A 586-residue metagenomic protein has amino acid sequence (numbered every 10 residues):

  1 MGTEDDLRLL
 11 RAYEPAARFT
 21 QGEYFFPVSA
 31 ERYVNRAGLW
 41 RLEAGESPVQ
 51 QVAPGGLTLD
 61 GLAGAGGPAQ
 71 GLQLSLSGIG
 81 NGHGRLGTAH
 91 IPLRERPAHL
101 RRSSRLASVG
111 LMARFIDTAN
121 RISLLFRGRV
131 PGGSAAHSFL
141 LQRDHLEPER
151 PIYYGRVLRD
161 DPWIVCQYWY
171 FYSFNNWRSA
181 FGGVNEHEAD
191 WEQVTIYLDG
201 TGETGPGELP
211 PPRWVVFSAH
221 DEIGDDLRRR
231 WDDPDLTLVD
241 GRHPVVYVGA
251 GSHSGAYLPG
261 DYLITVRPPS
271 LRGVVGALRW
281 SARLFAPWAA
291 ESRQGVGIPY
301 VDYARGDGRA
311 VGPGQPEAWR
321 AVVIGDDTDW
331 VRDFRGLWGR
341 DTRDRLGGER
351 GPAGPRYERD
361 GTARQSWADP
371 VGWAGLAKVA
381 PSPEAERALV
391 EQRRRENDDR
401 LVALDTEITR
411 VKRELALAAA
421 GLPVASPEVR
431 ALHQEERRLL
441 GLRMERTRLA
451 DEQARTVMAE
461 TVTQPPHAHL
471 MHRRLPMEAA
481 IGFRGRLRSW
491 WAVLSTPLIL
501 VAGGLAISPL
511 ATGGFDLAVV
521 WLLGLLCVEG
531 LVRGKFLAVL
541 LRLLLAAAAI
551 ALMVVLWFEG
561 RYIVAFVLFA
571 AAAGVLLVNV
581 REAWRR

Functional and structural regions predicted by a protein language model:
M1-R101, R114, R156-W163, S173-T195 (+1 more regions): Domain-length functional cores that host ligand/cofactor binding and catalytic or interaction surfaces in mature
Q73, H83-S138, Q142: Active-site acidic/histidine clusters and adjacent loop/turn architecture that either coordinate catalytic ions
R121-G128, S134-G183: Extended, loop-rich substrate-binding clefts of extracytoplasmic carbohydrate-active enzymes
W169-Y172, I196-Y197, H220, Y247-G249 (+8 more regions): Generic ordered-secondary-structure signal
L404-L439, Q464-L475: Extended alpha-helical coiled-coil "stalk/arm" regions that act as elongated linkers or oligomerization scaffolds
H433-P509: Proline-directed phosphorylation-rich, low-complexity intrinsically disordered regulatory regions
R474-R586: Alpha-helical transmembrane segments of integral membrane proteins
